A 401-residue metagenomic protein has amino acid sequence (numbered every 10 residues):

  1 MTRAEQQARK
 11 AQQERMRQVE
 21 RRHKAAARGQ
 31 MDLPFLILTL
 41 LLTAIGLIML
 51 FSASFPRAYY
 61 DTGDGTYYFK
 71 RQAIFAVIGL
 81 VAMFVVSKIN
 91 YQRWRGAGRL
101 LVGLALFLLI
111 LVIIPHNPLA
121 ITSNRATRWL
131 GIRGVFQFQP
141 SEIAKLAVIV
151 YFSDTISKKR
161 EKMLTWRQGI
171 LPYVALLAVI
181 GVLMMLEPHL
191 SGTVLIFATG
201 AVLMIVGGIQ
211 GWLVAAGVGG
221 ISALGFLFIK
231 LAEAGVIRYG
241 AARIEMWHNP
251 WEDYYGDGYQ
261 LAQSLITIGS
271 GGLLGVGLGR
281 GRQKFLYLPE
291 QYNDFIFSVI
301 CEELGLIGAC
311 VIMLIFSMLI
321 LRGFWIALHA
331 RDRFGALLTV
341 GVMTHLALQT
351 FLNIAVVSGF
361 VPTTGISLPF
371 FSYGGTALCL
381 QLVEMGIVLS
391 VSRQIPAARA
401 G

Functional and structural regions predicted by a protein language model:
T2-I37, L41-L42, I48-P188, I354-P369 (+3 more regions): Membrane-helix boundary/helix-loop-helix interface segments in multi-pass membrane proteins
T2-R3, V174-M204, L231-A234, L304-G308: Helix-loop-helix junctions and helix-breaking kinks within/between transmembrane helices of multi-pass membrane
I74-A82, E303-G323: Hydrophobic alpha-helical transmembrane segments
G103-V112, P172-I180, L203, I221-I229 (+1 more regions): Small-residue-rich segments of transmembrane alpha-helices in multi-pass membrane proteins, especially helix faces
A120-Q137, A216-V311, R331-G335: Hydrophobic, glycine- and aromatic-enriched re-entrant/interface helices and adjoining loop segments
T193-I205, G219-S222, S317, M385-G386: Hydrophobic transmembrane alpha-helices of multi-pass, membrane-embedded glycosylation machinery
T267, R322-H329: Small-residue-rich helix-loop
A327-G365, F371: Loop-to-helix entry and N-terminal half of a specific, functionally important transmembrane alpha helix in multi-pass
